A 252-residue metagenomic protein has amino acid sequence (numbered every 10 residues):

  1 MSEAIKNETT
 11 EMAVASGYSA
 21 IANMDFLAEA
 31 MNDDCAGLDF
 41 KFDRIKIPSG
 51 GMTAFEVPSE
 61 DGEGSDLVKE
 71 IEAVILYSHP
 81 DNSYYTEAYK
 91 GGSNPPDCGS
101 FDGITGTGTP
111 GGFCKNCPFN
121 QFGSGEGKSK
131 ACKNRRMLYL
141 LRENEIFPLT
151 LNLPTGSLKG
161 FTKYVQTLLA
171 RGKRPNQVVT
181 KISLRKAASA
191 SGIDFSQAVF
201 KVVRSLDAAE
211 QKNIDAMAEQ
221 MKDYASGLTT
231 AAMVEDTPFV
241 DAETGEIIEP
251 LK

Functional and structural regions predicted by a protein language model:
M1-N144, L251-K252: OB-fold ssDNA-binding interfaces and closely related basic DNA-contact patches used across DNA replication/repair
S2-E8, C117, T162-Q177, K181-I182 (+1 more regions): A broad, low-amplitude sensor of folded, mature protein cores
T9-T10, T53, T86, T105-T109 (+8 more regions): Residue-identity detector for threonine
F26, G156-Y164, A209-A216: Exposed alpha-helical structural elements
A30, D34, Y164-T167, M217-Q220: Residues that form generic nucleotide/phosphate-binding pockets
M31, I71, P80, T155-S157 (+3 more regions): Generic low-complexity, intrinsically disordered sequence content enriched in small uncharged/hydrophobic residues
Y85, N94, D102, I193-K252: Long, highly charged low-complexity segments enriched in Glu/Asp and Lys/Arg with interspersed Ser/Thr
K130-S205: Extended serine/threonine-enriched, polar tracts that run as long, contiguous segments within proteins
